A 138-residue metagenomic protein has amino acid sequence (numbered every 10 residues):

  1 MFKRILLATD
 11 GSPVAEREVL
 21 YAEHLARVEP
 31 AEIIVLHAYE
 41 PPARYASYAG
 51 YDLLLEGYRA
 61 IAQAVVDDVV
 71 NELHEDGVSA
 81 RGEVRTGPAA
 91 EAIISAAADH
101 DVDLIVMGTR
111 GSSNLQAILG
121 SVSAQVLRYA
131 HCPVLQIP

Functional and structural regions predicted by a protein language model:
K3-A49, D76: Small/aliphatic-rich secondary-structure junction motif
I34, R81, L135: Conserved beta-strand positions in the Rossmann-like core of class I SAM-dependent methyltransferases
H37-A38, G108-R110, P138: Short secondary-structure boundary segments
Y51-L54, D99-D101, S123-Q125: Short, hinge-like loop/turn segments at secondary-structure boundaries
D52-A64: A short acidic, glycine-rich active-site loop that binds or catalyzes chemistry on phosphate/adenosine moieties
N71-I105: Structural beta-alpha unit
L104-R128: Glycine-rich, Arg-bearing micro-motifs that act as flexible, cationic patches
Y129-P138: Short, acidic/small-residue loops that bind anionic groups at enzyme active sites
